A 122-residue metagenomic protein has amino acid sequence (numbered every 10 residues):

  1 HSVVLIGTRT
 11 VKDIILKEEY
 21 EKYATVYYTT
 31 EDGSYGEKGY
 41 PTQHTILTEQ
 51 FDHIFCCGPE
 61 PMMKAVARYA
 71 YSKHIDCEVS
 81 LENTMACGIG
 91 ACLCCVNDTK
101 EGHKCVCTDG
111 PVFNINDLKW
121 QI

Functional and structural regions predicted by a protein language model:
H1-T84: FNR/FR-type flavoprotein reductase catalytic core
P41, C107, L118: Short clusters of hydrophobic/aromatic residues that line enzyme substrate/ligand-binding pockets
Q43, G90-C94, K119: Short amphipathic alpha-helical patches
H53, L93-V96, N116: A generic structured-segment signal
E82-P111: Local cysteine-cluster metal-coordination motifs and their immediate loop/turn environment, predominantly Fe-S cluster
P111-I122: Short microdomains enriched in Cys/His and/or Lys/Arg
